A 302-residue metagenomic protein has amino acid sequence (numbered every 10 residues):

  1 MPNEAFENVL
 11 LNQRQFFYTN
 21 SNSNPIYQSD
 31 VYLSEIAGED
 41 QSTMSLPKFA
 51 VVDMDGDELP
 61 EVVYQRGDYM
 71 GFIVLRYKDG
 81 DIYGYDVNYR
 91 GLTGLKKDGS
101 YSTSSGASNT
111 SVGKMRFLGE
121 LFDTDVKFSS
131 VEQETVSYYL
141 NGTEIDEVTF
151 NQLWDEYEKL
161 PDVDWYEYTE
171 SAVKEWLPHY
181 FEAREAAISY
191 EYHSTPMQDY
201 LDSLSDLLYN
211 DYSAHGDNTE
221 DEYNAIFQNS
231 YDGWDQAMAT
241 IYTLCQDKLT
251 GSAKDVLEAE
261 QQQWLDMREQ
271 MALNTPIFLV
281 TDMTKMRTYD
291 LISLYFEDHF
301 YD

Functional and structural regions predicted by a protein language model:
M1-T19, S102-Y192: Acidic, small-residue rich beta-repeat scaffolds with periodic aromatic anchors
M1-T43, D81-G91: Blade-edge motifs of beta-propeller repeat domains
F16, N20-N22, S45, V52 (+1 more regions): Core segments of small alpha/beta cavity-forming domains
S45-M54, L92-S100: Beta-propeller blade termini
D55-Q65, D98-S102: Acidic/hydrophobic-patterned starts of short beta strands in beta-sheet-rich repeat architectures
L59, Y69-F72, D86-N88, S105-G113 (+1 more regions): Short, surface-exposed coil-to-beta transition loops
G71-Y85, M115-L118: Beta-propeller blade repeat segments, especially FG-GAP/WD-type strand-to-loop junctions in 6- to 7-bladed propeller
Y180-F181, A186-D302: N-terminal alpha-helical modules
